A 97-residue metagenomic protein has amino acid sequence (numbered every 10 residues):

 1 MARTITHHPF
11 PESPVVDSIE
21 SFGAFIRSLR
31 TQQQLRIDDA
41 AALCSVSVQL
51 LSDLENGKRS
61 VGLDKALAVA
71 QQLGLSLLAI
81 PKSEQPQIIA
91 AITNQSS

Functional and structural regions predicted by a protein language model:
M1-S21, S83-S97: N-terminal flexible/basic segments that precede or flank functional cores
A24, Q34-L35, V61: Residue-level signal for the short linker/turn that defines the boundary of a DNA-recognition helix
L35-S52: Short alpha-helical DNA-recognition segment
D64-I80: DNA major-groove recognition helix of helix-turn-helix/homeodomain DNA-binding modules
